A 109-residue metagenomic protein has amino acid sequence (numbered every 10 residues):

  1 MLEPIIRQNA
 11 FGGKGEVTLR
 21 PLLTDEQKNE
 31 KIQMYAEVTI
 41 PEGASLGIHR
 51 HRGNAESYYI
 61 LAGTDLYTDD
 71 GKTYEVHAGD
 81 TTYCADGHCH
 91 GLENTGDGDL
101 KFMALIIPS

Functional and structural regions predicted by a protein language model:
M1-Q33, G47: A short, N-terminal "cap"/entry segment at the start of jelly-roll beta-barrel domains of the cupin/DSBH fold
P21-T24, A36-H51, D86: Conserved short histidine dyad/triad with adjacent acidic residue
E37-P41, R50-Y67: Short, conserved beta-strand element in jelly-roll/cupin
V38, Y83, D97-S109: A short hydrophobic beta-strand segment most commonly corresponding to one strand of the jelly-roll/cupin
E42-A44, G53, K72, H88 (+1 more regions): A generic "binding-loop/recognition-motif" signal
I48, Y67-T68, C84, H90-D97: Short beta-strand His + acidic residue motifs that chelate non-heme Fe in jelly-roll/DSBH and cupin folds
A62, D70, I107: Cofactor-binding loop segments of dinucleotide-utilizing enzymes, especially the Rossmann-like FAD- and NAD(P)+-binding
G71-D86: Short acidic-glycine-tyrosine-enriched beta hairpin
